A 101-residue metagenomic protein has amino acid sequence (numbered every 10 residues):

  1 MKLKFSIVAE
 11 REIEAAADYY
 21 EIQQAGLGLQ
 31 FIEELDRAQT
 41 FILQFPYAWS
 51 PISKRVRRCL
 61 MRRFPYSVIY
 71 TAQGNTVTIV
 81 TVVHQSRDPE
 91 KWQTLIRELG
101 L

Functional and structural regions predicted by a protein language model:
M1-I32: Arg/Lys-rich, positively charged N-terminal/basic patches that mediate binding to nucleic acids
I7, Q39-F41: Outer-membrane beta-barrel domain signature
I13, A17, L35, Q39 (+1 more regions): Short amphipathic alpha-helical/adjacent loop interface patches that line ligand and macromolecule-binding sites
D18, G28-Q30, R55, V77-V80 (+1 more regions): Solvent-exposed interaction patches of small proteins and small membrane subunits
R37, Q44-V77: Basic/aromatic recognition patch in beta-strand/loop cores that engages polyanionic ligands
T71-L101: Enriched for short, Lys/Arg-rich terminal
